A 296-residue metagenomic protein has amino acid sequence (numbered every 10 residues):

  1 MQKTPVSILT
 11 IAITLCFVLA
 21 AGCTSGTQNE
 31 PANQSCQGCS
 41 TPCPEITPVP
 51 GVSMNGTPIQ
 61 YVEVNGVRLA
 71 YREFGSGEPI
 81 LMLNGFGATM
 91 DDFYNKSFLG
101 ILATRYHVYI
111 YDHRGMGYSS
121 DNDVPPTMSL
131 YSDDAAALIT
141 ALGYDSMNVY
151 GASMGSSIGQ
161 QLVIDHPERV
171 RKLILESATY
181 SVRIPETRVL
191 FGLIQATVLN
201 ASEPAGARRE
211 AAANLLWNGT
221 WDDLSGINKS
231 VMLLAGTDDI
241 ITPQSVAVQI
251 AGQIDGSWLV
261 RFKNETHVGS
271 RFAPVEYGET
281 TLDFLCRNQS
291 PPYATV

Functional and structural regions predicted by a protein language model:
M1-C43: Secretory targeting signatures
V67-Y118: Conserved HGGG/HGGXW glycine-rich cap/lid loop of the alpha/beta-hydrolase fold
M116-N148: Active-site loop/oxyanion-hole signature of alpha/beta-hydrolase fold enzymes
D145-L173, T179-S181: Conserved hydrolase catalytic core segment
A207-D223: Active-site nucleophile elbow and catalytic-triad environment of alpha/beta-hydrolase enzymes
I227, L233-A235: Short beta-strand/loop motif that positions the catalytic acidic residue of the alpha/beta-hydrolase fold
D238-T242, H267: Acidic catalytic loop of the alpha/beta-hydrolase fold
K263-V296: Catalytic active-site module of serine/aspartate enzymes centered on a nucleophile-bearing elbow/loop
